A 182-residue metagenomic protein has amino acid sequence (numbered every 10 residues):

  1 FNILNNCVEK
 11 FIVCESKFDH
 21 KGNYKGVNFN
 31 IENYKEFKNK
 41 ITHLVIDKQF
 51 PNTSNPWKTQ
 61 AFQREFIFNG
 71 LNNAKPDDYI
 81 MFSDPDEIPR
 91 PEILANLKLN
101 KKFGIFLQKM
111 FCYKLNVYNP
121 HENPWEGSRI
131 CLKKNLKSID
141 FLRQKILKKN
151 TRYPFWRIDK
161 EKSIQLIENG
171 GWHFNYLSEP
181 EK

Functional and structural regions predicted by a protein language model:
F1-N6: Conserved beta-strand->loop/alpha-helix structural units within folded catalytic cores of enzymes with alpha/beta
C7, F37-N39, L99: Short, structured coil segments at secondary-structure junctions
V8, A74-K75, K101: A structural signal for short coil/turn segments at secondary-structure junctions
K10-V13: Hydrophobic targeting segments
S16-F82, P91-L94: Active-site-proximal specificity loops/subdomain of glycosyltransferases
W57, E87-K182: Conserved catalytic core of nucleotide-sugar-dependent glycosyltransferases
